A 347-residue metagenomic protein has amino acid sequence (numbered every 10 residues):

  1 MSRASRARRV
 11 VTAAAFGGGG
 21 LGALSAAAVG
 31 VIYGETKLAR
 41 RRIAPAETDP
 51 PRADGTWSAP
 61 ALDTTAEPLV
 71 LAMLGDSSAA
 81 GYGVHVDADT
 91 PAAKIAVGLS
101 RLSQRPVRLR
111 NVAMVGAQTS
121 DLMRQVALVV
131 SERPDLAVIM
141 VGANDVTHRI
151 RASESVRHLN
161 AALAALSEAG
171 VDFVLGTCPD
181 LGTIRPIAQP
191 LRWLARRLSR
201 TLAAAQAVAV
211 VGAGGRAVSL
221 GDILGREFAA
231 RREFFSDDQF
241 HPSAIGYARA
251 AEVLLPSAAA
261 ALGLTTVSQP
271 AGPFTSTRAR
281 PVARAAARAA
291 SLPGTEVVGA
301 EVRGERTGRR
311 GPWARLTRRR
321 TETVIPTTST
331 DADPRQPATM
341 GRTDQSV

Functional and structural regions predicted by a protein language model:
S2-E35, R249-V347: Conserved catalytic region of serine esterases and O-acyltransferases that act on ester linkages in lipids
G34-V112, Q125: Serine-esterase "nucleophile elbow" of acetyl-processing enzymes
M73, I139, V174-G176: Structural beta-sheet core signal
Y82, R185-Q189, A230-F235: Short acidic, glycine/proline-rich loop/turn micro-motifs
T119-E154: Oxyanion-hole/transition-state-stabilizing segment in secreted/luminal serine hydrolases and related acyltransferases
E168-V171: A short helix->loop->beta-strand "cap" motif at the edges of active sites that frequently abuts
I184-S219: Substrate-gating cap/lid alpha-helix
S243: Short, conserved phosphate/pyrophosphate- and ester-handling motifs at nucleotide-, phospho-/glycolipid
